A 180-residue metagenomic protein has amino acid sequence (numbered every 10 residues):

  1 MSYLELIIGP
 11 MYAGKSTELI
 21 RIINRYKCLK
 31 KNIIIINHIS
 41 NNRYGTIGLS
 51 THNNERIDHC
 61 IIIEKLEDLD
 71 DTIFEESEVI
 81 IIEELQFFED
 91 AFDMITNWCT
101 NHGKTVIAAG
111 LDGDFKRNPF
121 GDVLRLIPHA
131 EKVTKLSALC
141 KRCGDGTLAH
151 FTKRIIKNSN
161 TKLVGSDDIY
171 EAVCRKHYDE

Functional and structural regions predicted by a protein language model:
M1-D71, D114-R125, K135-A138, I156-K157 (+1 more regions): Conserved P-loop
L6, V79-I81, I107: Structural motif
I22, M94-G103, D122-H129: Catalytic-core regions built around general acid/base machinery
N32, T105, K132: Residues at the starts of beta-strands that form the adenosine-phosphate
F74-F88: Conserved P-loop NTPase "ATPase switch" module shared by AAA+ and STAND
E84-I95, C99, G113-F120: Conserved ATPase-coupling elements of RecA-like P-loop NTPase cores
T105-D112: Structural recognition of the conserved hydrophobic beta-strand(s) that form the central parallel beta-sheet of P-loop
E131, S137-K157: Conserved AAA+ ATPase core "coupling" helix
